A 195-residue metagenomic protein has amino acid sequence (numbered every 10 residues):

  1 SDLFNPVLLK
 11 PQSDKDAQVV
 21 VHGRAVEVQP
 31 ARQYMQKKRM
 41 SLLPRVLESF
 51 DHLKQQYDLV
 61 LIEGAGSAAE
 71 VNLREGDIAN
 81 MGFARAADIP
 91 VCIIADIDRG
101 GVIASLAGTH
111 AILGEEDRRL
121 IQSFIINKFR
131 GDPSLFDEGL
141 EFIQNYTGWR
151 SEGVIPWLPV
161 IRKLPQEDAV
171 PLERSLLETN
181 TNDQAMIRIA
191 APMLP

Functional and structural regions predicted by a protein language model:
S1-P195: Flexible phosphate-sensing "switch/lid" loops adjacent to ATP/NTP-binding sites across phosphate-transfer
